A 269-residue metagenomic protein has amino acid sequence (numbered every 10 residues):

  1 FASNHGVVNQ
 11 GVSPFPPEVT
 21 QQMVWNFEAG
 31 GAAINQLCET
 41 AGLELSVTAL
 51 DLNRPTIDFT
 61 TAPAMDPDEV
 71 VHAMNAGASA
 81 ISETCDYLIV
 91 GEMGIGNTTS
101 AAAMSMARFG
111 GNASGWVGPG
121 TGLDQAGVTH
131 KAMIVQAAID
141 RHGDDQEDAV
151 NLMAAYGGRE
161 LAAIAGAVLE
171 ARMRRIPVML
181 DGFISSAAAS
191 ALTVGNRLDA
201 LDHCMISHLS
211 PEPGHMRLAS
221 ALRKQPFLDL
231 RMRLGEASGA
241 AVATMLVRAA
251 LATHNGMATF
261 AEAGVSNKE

Functional and structural regions predicted by a protein language model:
F1-E269: N-terminal loops that bind phosphate or other acidic moieties and the adjacent beta-alpha structural core
